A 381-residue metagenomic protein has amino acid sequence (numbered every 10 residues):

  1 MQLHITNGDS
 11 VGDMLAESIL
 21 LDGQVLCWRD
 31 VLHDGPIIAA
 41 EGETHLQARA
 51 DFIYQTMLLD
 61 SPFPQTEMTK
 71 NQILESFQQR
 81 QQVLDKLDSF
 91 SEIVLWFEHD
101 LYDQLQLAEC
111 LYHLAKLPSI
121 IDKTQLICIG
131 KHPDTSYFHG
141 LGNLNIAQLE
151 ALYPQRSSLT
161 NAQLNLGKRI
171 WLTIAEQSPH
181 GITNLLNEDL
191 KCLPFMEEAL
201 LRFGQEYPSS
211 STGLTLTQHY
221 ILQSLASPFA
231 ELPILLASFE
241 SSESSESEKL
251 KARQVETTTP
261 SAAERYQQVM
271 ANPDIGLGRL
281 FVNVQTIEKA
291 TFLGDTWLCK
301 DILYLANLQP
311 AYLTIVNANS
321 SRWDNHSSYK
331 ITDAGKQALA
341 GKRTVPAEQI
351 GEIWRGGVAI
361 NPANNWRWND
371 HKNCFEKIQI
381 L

Functional and structural regions predicted by a protein language model:
M1-T66: A structured, charge-rich N-terminal accessory region that forms the first stable segment of a protein and links
D22-Q24, E109-T124: A short alpha->loop->secondary-structure connector
S61-K116: Long, hydrophobic/aromatic-enriched structural stretches that serve as scaffold segments
L126-A151: Short, conserved secondary-structure transition motifs
I146-A226: A conserved mid-domain beta-alpha-beta active-site/ligand-binding segment of alpha/beta enzyme cores
A230-F239, V269-V284: Short acidic, hydrophobic short linear motifs in intrinsically disordered regions
Q285-T314: Charge-enriched amphipathic alpha-helical scaffolds
Y304-L381: C-terminal engagement modules used by replication, chromatin/transcription, nuclear envelope/ESCRT, and ubiquitin
